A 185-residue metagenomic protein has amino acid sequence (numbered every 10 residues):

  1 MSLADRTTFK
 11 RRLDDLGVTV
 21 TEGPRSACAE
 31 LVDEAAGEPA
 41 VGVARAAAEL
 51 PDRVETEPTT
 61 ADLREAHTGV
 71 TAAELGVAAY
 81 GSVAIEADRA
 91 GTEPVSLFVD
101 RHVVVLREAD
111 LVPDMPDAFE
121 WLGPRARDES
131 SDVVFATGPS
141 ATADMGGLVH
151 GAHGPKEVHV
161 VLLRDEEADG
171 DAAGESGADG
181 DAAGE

Functional and structural regions predicted by a protein language model:
M1-E185: The feature marks the mature, well-folded catalytic cores of soluble enzymes
